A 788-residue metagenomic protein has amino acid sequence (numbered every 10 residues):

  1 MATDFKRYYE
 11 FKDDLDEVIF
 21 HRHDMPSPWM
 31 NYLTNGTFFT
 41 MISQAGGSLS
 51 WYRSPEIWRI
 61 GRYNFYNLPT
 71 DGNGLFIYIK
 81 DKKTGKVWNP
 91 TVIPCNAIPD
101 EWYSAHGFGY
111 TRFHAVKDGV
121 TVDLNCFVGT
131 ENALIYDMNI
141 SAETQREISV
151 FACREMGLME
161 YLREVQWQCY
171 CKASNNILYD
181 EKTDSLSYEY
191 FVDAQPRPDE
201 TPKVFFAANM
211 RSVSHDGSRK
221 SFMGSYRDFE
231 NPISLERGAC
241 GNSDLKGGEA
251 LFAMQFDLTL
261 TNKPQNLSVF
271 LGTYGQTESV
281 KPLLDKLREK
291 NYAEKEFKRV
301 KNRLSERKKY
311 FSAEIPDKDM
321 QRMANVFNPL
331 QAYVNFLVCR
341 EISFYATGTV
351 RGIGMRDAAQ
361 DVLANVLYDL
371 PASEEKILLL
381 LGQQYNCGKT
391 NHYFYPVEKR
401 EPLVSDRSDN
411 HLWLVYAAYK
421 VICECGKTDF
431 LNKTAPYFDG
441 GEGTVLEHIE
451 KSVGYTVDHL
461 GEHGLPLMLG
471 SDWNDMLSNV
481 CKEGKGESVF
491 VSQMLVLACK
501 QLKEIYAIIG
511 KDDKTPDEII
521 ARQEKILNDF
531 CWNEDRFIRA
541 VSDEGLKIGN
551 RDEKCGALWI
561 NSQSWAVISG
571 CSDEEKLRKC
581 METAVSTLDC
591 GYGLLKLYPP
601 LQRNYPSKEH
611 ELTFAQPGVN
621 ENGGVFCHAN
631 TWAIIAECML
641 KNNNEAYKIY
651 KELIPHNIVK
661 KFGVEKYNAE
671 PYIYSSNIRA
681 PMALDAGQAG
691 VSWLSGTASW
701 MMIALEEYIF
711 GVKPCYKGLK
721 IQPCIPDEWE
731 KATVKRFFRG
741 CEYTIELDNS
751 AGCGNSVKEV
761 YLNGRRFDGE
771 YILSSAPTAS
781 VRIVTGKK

Functional and structural regions predicted by a protein language model:
M1-D357, P371, K376-L380, K420-E424 (+6 more regions): Anionic coordination/interaction segments
C153, N391-H392, M494-H610, K651 (+3 more regions): Catalytic cores of carbohydrate-active enzymes
K263, I353, D357-A358, V362-G464 (+6 more regions): Aromatic-rich carbohydrate-recognition surfaces in CAZymes
E314-P329, Y368, I377-K389, W413 (+4 more regions): Active-site acid/base region of carbohydrate-active enzymes
S343-R351, H392-N410, F438-G440, T444 (+4 more regions): Carbohydrate-binding/catalytic loop surfaces
P714-I745: Surface beta-strand/loop "capping" patches
Y761-R765: Short strand-turn-strand beta-turns centered on an Asx-Gly dipeptide
I772-K788: C-terminal beta-strand-rich structural cap/linker in extracellular carbohydrate-active enzymes
